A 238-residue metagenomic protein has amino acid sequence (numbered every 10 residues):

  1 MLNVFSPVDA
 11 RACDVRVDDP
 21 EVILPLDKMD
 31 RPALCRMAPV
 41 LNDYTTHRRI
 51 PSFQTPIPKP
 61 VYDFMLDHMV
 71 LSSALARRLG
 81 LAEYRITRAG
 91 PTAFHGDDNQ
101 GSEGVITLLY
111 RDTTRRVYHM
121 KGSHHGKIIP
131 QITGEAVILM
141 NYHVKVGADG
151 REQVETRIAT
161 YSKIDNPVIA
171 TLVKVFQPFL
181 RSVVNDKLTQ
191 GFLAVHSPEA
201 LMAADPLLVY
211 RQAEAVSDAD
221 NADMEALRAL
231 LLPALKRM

Functional and structural regions predicted by a protein language model:
M1-D9: C-terminal segment of classical bacterial N-terminal signal peptides
A10-G90: Hydrophobic ligand-binding cavity/cleft-lining segments
R11-M29, H143-M238: Terminal "cap-and-tail" regions of soluble proteins that handle hydrophobic small molecules
T46-P51, P58, T114-R116, E152-I158: Envelope-exposed proteins and targeting segments
I50-P58, F64-D67, P130, G150 (+2 more regions): Extracytoplasmic/periplasmic, Sec-exported soluble proteins
L71-S72, S123-K127, S162-N166: Solvent-exposed loop/turn segments at secondary-structure junctions within structured extracellular/periplasmic domains
S72-H95, A215-L231: Short solvent-exposed beta->alpha transition segments
I86-L139: Glycine-rich portal/gate segments that line the openings of hydrophobic small-molecule binding cavities
